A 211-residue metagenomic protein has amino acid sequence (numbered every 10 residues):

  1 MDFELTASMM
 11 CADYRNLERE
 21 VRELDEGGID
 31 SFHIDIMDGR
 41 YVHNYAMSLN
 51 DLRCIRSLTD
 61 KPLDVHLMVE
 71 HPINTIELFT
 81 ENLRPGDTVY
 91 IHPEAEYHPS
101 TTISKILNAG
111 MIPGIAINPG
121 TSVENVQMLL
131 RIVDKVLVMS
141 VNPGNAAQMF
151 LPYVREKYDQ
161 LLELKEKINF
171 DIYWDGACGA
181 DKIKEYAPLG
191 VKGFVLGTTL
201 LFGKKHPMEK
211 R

Functional and structural regions predicted by a protein language model:
F3-M9, F32-I34, L63-L67, D87-I91 (+4 more regions): Hydrophobic faces of well-ordered beta-strands that scaffold small-molecule active sites in alpha/beta enzyme cores
L17, L24, D35, F79 (+5 more regions): Conserved, mostly hydrophobic/aromatic
E20-V21, H71-L83, T121-I132, A177-F194: Catalytic cores of alpha/beta
D25-D30, L58-K61, T80-V89, S104-G114 (+3 more regions): Glycine-enriched alpha-helix->loop->beta-strand junction motifs that scaffold or abut catalytic
I36-K105: N-terminal active-site wall of soluble small-molecule enzyme domains
D38-A46, P119, Q127-D159, E166 (+1 more regions): Glycine/Thr-rich beta-alpha phosphate-binding loop at enzyme active sites
Y45-H66, K105-G114, V154-Y173: Alpha-helix-loop-beta-strand connector modules within alpha/beta enzyme cores
D87-Y97, L137-Q148, L189-K210: Glycine-rich phosphate-binding active-site loops on the catalytic face of alpha/beta enzymes
